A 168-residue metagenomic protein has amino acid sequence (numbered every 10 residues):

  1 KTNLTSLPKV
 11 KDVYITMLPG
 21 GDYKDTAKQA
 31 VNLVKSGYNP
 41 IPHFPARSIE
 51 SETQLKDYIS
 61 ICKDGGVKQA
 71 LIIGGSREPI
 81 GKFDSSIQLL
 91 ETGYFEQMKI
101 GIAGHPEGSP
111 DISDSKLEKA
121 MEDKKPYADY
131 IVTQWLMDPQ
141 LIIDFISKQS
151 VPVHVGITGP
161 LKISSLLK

Functional and structural regions predicted by a protein language model:
K1-E118, E122-D129: Active-site beta->alpha loop and helix N-cap motifs at the rims of alpha/beta catalytic domains
T2, Y23, P139-I143, I163: Short, well-ordered alpha-helical microsegments
P19, S48, W135-L136, G159: Short loop or secondary-structure boundary microenvironments that flank and position key functional residues
A27-Q29, G93, Q149, H154 (+1 more regions): Functionally constrained cores in energy, signaling, and assembly domains
K82-Q88, D138, S147, K168: General structural signal for secondary-structure boundaries
A128-T158: A contiguous pocket-lining binding segment that forms or flanks enzyme active sites
G156-K168: Catalytic-face loop-and-helix region of soluble metabolic enzyme cores
